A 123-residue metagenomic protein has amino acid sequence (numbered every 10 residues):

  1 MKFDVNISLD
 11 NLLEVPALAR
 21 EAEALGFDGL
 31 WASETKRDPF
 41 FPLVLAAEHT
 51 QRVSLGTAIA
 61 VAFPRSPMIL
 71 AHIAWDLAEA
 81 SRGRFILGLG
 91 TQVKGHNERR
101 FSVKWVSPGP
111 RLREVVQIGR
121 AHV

Functional and structural regions predicted by a protein language model:
M1-T57, F63, A121: N-terminal beta1-alpha1-beta2 module of alpha/beta enzyme domains
K2-S8, P64-R120: Flexible, glycine-rich active-site loops centered on histidine and acidic residues that chelate a metal or position
